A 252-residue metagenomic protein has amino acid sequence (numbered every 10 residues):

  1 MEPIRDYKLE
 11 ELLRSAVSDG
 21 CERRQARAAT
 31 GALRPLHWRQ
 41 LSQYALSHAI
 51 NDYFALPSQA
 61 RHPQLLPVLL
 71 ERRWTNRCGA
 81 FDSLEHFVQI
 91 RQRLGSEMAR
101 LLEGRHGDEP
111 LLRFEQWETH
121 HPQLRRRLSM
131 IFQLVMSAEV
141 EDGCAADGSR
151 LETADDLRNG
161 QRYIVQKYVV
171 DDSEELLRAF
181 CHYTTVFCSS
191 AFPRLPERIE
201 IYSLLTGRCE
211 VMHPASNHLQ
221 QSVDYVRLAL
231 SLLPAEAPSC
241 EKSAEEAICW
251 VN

Functional and structural regions predicted by a protein language model:
M1-R61: Charged, glycine-rich intrinsically disordered N-terminal tails and low-complexity linkers that flank
L33, H37, L41-A45, E85 (+3 more regions): Alpha-helix boundary/N-cap detector
Q64-R162: Catalytic cores of nuclease domains that cleave nucleic-acid phosphodiester backbones
I90-E97, A179-V186, V223: Well-ordered, non-membrane alpha-helical segments in soluble/globular domains
E118-H121, K167-E175: Surface-exposed cleft-lining segments at the edges of enzyme active sites
M136, R158-K167, D172, H182-F187: Catalytic DNA-binding helix-loop module of base-excision-repair DNA glycosylases/AP lyases
L151, D172-E200: Metal-dependent nuclease catalytic cores in nucleic-acid-processing enzymes, especially RNase H-like/related
C188-N252: Metal-dependent nuclease catalytic regions and adjoining charged, substrate-binding loops involved in nucleic-acid end
